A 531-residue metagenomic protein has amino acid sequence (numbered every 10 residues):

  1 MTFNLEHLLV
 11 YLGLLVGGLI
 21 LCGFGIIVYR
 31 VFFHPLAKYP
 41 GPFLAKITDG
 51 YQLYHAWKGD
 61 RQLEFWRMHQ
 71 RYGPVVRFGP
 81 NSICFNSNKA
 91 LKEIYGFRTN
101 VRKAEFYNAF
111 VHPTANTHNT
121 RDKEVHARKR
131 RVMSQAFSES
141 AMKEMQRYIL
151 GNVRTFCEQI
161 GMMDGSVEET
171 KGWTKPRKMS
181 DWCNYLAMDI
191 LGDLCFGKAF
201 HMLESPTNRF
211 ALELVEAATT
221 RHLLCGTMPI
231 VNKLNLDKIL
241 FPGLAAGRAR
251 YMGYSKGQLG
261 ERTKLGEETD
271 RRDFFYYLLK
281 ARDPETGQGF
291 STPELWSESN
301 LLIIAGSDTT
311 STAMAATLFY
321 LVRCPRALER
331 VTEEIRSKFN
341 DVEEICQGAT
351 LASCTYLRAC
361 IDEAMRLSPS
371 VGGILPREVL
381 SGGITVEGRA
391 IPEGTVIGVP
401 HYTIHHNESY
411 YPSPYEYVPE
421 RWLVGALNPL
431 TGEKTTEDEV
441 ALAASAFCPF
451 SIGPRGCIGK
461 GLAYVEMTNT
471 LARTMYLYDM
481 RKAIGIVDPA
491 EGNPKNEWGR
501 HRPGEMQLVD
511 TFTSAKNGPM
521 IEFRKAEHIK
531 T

Functional and structural regions predicted by a protein language model:
M1-E6, T511-T531: C-terminal helix/juxtamembrane-tail motif
T2-R128, L150-T155, L186, R221 (+6 more regions): N-terminal membrane-proximal hinge/A-helix region immediately C-terminal to the signal-anchor transmembrane segment
K103-H112, E144-M314, R330, R500-R502: Cytochrome P450 heme-thiolate monooxygenase catalytic core
Q135, N300, A305, G348-A349 (+4 more regions): Cytochrome P450 heme-thiolate "Cys pocket" and heme-binding signature region
Q146, L150, E168-W173, R209-A217 (+8 more regions): Cytochrome P450 I-helix active-site segment
G161, P325-E329, L442-A443, G456 (+1 more regions): Cytochrome P450 heme-binding "Cys pocket" and the immediately downstream C-terminal segment
T309-V322, T470: Short, small-residue alpha-helix embedded
V399-E437: Conserved cytochrome P450 K-helix/beta-meander segment immediately N-terminal to the heme-binding cysteine loop
